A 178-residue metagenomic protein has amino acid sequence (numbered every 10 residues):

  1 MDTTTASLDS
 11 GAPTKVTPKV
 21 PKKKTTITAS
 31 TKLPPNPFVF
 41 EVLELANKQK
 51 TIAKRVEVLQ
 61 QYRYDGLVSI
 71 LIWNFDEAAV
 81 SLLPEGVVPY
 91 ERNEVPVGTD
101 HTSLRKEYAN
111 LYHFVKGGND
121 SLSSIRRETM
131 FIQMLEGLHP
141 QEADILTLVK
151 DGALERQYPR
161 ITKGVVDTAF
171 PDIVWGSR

Functional and structural regions predicted by a protein language model:
M1-R178: N-terminal nucleic-acid-engaging modules of covalent nucleotidyltransferase systems
